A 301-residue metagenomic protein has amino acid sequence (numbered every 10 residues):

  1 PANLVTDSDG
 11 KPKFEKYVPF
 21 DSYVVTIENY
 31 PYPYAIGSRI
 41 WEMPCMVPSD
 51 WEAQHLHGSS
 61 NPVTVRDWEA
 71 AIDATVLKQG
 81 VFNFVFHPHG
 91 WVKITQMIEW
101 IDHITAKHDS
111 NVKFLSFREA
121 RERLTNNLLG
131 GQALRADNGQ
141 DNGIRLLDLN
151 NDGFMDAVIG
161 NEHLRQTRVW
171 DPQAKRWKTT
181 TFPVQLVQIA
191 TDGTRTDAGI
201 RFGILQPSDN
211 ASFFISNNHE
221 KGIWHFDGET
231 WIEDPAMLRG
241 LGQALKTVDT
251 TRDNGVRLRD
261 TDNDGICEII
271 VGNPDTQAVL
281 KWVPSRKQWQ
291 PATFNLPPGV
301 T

Functional and structural regions predicted by a protein language model:
P1-L77: Active-site-adjacent pocket scaffolds in enzyme catalytic domains
C45, F86-H89, N161, N273-P274: Short, well-ordered beta-to-alpha junction loops that form the rim of enzyme active sites and present histidine/acidic
V47, F86-G90, E119-R121, N150 (+2 more regions): Short, flexible loop/turn elements at secondary-structure junctions
S60-Q132: C-terminal domain-boundary segment and adjacent tail
E122-G139, D171-R201, W224-T251, V283-T301: Blade-edge motifs of beta-propeller repeat domains
N142-L149, T196-N210, R252-T261, T301: Beta-propeller blade termini
N151-N161, I204-N217, T261-G272: Acidic/hydrophobic-patterned starts of short beta strands in beta-sheet-rich repeat architectures
L164-V169, E220-H225, T276-K281: Structural motif
